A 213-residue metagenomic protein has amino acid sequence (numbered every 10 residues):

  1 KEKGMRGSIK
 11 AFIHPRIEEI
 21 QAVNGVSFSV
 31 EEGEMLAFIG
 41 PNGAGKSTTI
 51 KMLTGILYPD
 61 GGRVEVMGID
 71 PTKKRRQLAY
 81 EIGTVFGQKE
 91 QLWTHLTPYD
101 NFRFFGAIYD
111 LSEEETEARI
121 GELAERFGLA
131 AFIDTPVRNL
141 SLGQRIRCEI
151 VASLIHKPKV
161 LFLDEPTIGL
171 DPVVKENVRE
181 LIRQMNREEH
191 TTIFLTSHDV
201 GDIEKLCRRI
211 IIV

Functional and structural regions predicted by a protein language model:
G4-F12, R103, A107, E114-F132: Conserved ABC ATPase "signature" region
T54: Helix-to-loop junction immediately C-terminal to a conserved catalytic motif
H95, P136-L140: Conserved ABC ATPase signature
I150: Hydrophobic anchor residue at the start of the ABC signature
I155-K159: A short, proline-enriched helix->beta-strand linker immediately N-terminal to the Walker B motif in ABC-type P-loop
L161-D164: Catalytic Walker B motif of ABC-type/P-loop ATPase nucleotide-binding domains
E176-E189: Helical segment within the ABC ATPase nucleotide-binding domain
